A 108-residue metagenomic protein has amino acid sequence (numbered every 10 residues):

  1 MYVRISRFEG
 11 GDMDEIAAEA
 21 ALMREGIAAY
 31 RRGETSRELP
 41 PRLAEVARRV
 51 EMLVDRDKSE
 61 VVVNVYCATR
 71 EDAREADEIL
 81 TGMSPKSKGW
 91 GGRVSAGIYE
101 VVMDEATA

Functional and structural regions predicted by a protein language model:
M1-V62, Y66-I79, K88-A108: Short S/T/G/P-rich N-terminal loop/turn motif that feeds into the first structured element of a domain
